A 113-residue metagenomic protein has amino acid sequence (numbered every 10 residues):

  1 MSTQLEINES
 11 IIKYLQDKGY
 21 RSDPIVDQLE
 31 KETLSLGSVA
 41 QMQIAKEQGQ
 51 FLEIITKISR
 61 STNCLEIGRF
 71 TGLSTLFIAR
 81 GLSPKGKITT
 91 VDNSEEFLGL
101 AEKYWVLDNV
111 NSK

Functional and structural regions predicted by a protein language model:
M1-K113: A short alpha-helical cap/connector motif
